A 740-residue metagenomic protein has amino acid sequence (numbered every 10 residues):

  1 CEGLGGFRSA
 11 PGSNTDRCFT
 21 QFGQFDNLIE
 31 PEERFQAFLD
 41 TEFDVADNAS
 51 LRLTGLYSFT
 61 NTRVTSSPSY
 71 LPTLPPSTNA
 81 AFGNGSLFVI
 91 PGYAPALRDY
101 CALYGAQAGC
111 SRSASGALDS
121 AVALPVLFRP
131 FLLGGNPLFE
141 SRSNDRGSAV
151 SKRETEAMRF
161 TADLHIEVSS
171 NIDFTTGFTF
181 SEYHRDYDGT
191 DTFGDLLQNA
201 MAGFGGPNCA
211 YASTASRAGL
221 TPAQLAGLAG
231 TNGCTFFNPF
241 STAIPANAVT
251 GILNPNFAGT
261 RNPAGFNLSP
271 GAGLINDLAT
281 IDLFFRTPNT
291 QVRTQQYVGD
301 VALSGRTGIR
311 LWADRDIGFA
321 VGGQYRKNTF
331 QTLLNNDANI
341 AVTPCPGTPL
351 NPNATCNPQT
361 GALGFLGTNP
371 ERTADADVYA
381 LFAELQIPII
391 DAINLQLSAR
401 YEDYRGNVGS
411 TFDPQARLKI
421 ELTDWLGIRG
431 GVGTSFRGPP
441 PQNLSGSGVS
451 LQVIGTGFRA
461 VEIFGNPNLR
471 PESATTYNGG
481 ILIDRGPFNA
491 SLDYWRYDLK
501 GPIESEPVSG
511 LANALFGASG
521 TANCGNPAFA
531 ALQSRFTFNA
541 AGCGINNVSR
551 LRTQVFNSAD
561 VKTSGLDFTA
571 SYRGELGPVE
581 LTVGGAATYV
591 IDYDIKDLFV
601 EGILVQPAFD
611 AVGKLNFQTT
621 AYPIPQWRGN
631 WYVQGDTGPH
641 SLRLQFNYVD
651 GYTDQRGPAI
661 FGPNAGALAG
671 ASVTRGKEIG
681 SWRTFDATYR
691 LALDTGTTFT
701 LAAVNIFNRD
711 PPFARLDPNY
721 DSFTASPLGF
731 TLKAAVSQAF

Functional and structural regions predicted by a protein language model:
C1-E32, F38, N48-V378, G433-I463 (+7 more regions): Surface-exposed, low-complexity loop segments enriched in small/polar and acidic residues
E32, D44-A46, S169, G308-D314 (+12 more regions): Outer-membrane beta-barrel channels and translocator barrels
F35-L39, E156-A162, F178-F180, Q295-L303 (+8 more regions): Hydrophobic, lipid-facing positions within transmembrane beta-strands of outer-membrane proteins
T41-F43, A162, I166, G305-T307 (+10 more regions): Residue-level signature of outer-membrane beta-barrel architecture
L51-L53, S170-T176, I317-V321, L395-L397 (+11 more regions): Transmembrane beta-strands of outer-membrane beta-barrel proteins
Y57-N61, F178-D186, T307, G323-Q331 (+13 more regions): Transmembrane beta-strands of outer-membrane beta-barrel pores
L451, V583, A587-A692: C-terminal beta-barrel architecture of Gram-negative outer-membrane proteins
L499-G501, I591, Q645-N664, R690-F740: C-terminal beta-signal and adjacent terminal beta-strands/loops of Gram-negative outer-membrane beta-barrel proteins
